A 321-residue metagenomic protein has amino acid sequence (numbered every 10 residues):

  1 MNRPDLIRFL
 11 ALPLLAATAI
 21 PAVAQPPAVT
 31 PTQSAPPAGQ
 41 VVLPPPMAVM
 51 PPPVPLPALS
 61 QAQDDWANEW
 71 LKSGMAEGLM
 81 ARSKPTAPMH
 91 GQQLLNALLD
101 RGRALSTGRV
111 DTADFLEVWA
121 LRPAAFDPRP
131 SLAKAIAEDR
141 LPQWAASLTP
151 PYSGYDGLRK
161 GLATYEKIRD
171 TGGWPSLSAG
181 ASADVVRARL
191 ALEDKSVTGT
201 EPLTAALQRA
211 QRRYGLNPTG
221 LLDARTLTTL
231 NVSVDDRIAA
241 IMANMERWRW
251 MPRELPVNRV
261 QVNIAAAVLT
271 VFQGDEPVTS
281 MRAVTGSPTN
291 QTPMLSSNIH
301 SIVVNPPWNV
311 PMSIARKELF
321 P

Functional and structural regions predicted by a protein language model:
M1-L10: Bacterial N-terminal signal peptides that target proteins for export
L10-A19: Bacterial N-terminal signal peptides
I20, D65, A76-M89, G180 (+3 more regions): N-terminal processing/targeting junctions
A22-A24: Boundary at the C-terminal end of the N-terminal hydrophobic targeting segment
P26-A137: Cationic-aromatic interfacial patches
P37-A38, A124, R140-P321: Well-ordered beta-sheet/strand-loop patches within structured domains
